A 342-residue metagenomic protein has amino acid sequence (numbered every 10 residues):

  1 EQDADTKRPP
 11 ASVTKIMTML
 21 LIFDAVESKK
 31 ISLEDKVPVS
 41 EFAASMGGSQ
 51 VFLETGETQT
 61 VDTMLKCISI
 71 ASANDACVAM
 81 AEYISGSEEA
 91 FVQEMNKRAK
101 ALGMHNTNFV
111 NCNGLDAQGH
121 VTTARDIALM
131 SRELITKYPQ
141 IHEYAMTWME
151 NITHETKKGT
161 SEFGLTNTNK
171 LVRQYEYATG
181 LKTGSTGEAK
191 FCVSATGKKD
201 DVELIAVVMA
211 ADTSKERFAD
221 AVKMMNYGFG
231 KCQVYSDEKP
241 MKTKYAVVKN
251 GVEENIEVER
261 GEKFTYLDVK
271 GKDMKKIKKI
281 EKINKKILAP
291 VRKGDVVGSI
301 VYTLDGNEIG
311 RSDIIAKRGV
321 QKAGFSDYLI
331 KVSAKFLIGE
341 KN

Functional and structural regions predicted by a protein language model:
E1-P139: Active-site-adjacent loops and short helices of periplasmic peptidoglycan-processing enzymes
M104-H105, D116-V121, R125-N342: Domain-terminus/edge residues, biased toward the C-terminal soluble/receptor-binding domains of extracytoplasmic
